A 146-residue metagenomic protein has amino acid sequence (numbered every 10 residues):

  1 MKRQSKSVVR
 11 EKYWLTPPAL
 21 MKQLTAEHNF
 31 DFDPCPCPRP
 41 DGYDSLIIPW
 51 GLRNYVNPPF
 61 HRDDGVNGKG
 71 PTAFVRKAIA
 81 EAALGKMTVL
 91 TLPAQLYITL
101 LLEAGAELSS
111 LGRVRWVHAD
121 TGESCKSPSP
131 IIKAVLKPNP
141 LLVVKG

Functional and structural regions predicted by a protein language model:
M1-G146: Class I S-adenosyl-L-methionine-dependent methyltransferase catalytic core
